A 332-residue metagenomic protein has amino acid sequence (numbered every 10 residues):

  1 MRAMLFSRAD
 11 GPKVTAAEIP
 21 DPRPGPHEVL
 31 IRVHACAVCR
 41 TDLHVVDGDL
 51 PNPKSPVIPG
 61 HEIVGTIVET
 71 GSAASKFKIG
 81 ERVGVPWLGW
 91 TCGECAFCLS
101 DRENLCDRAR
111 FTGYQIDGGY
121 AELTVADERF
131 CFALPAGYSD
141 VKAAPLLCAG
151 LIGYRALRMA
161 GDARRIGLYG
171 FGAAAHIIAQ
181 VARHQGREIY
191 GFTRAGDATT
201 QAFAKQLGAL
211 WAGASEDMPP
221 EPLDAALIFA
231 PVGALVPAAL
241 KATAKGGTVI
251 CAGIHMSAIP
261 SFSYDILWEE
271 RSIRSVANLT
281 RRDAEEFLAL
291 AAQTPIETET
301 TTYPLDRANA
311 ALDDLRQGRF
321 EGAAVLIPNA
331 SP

Functional and structural regions predicted by a protein language model:
M1-V64, A126, Y154, N329-P332: Short N-terminal strand-loop motif that marks the start of NAD(P)H/FAD-dependent oxidoreductase cofactor-binding domains
P20-C36, D49-A96, F130, P135-Y138: Glycine-rich beta-strand-centered segment in the early N-terminal region that forms part of a ligand/cofactor-binding
V83, A136-E216: Mid-domain Rossmann-like dinucleotide-binding core that forms the NAD(H)/NADP(H) cofactor-binding site
W90-Y169: NAD(P)H dinucleotide-binding glycine-rich loop of Rossmann-like/cofactor-binding domains, especially the beta1-alpha1
H184, P237, R281-P332: C-terminal hydrophobic helical "lid"/dimerization subdomain of Rossmann-like NAD(P)H-dependent oxidoreductases
Y190, A198-S272, S331: Glycine-rich cofactor phosphate-binding loops and adjacent beta1-alpha1 units of small-molecule cofactor enzyme domains
